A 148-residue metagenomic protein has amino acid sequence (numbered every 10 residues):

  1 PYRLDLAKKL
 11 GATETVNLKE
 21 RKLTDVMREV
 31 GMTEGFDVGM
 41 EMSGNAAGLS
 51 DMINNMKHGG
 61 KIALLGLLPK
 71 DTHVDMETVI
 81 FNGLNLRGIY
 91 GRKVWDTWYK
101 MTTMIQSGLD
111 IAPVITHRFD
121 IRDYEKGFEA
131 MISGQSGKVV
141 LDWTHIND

Functional and structural regions predicted by a protein language model:
P1-D5, H73, D148: Short, charged/polar "capping" segments at the starts of alpha-helices and the immediately preceding loops
P1-D51: Adenosine-nucleotide cofactor-binding segment
G11, G31, S43, G83 (+3 more regions): Conserved functional loop/turn residues at catalytic and ligand-binding sites
L49-S50, D71-H73: Glycine/Thr-rich phosphate-binding loops of Rossmann-like dinucleotide-binding domains
S50-N54, W95-D148: C-terminal hydrophobic helical "lid"/dimerization subdomain of Rossmann-like NAD(P)H-dependent oxidoreductases
M56-H58: Helix-to-beta-strand junctions that scaffold the AdoMet/dcAdoMet cofactor pocket in Class I SAM-dependent enzymes
K61, V74-V114: Rossmann-fold dehydrogenase core element
L65-G66: Acidic carboxylate diad motif detector
